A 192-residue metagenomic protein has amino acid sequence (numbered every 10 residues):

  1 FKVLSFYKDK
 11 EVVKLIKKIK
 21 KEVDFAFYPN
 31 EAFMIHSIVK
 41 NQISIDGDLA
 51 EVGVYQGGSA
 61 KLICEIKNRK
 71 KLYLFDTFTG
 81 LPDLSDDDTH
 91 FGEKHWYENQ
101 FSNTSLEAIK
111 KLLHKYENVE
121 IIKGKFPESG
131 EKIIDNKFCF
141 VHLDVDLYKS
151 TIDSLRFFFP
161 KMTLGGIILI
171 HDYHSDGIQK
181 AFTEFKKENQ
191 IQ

Functional and structural regions predicted by a protein language model:
S5-F6, K10-E11: N-terminal export/targeting and maturation segments
V13-D24, H36, I43-Q192: S-adenosylmethionine/decaboxylated-SAM
F27: Residue-level marker of regulatory loop/turn positions in helix-turn-helix DNA-binding domains and in histidine
N30-M34: N-terminal pre-P-loop "Q-motif" helix
